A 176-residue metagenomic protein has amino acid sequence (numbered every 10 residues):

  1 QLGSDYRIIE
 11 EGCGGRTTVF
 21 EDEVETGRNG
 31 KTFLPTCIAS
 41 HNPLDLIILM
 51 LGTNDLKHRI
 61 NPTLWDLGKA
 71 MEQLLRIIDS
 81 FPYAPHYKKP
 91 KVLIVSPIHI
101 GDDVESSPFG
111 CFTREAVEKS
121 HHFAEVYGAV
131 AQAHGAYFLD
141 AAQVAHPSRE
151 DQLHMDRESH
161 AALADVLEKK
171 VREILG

Functional and structural regions predicted by a protein language model:
Q1-C13, V19-D22, T36-A39, I47 (+2 more regions): Serine-esterase "nucleophile elbow" of acetyl-processing enzymes
C13-G15, V144-A145: Conserved beta-strand edge residues that scaffold enzyme active sites
T17-V19, S148-R149: Short secondary-structure boundary/hinge segments and terminal tails
G27-G176: Alpha-helical cap/lid subdomain in secreted, periplasmic, or secretory-pathway luminal O-acyl-processing enzymes
